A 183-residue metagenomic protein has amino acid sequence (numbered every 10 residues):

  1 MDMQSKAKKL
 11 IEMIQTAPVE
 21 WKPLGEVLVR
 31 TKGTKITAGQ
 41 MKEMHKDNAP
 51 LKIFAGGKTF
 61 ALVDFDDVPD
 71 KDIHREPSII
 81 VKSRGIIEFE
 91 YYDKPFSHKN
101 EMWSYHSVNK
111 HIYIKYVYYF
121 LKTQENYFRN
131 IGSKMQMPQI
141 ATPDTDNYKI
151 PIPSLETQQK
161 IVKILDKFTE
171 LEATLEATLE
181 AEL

Functional and structural regions predicted by a protein language model:
M1-Q4, T16-E20, D146-L183: Amphipathic alpha-helical segments
D2-K9, L28, K32-Q40, K52 (+3 more regions): Extended macromolecule-engaging scaffold surfaces, prototypically the DNA polymerase sliding clamp/PCNA/9-1-1 ring
K9-I14, A38-E43, Q124, Q136-M137 (+1 more regions): Short, recurring structural edge motifs at helix starts
M13-I36, D47-K58: Non-catalytic DNA-recognition/assembly elements of restriction-modification systems
V29, M135-Q136: Primarily mature extracellular domains of secreted and cell-surface proteins, especially surface-exposed modules
I36-H45, D66-P69: DNA polymerase processivity clamps
K58-K122, K134, A141: A short beta-sheet element
Y127-N130: Short secondary-structure junctions
